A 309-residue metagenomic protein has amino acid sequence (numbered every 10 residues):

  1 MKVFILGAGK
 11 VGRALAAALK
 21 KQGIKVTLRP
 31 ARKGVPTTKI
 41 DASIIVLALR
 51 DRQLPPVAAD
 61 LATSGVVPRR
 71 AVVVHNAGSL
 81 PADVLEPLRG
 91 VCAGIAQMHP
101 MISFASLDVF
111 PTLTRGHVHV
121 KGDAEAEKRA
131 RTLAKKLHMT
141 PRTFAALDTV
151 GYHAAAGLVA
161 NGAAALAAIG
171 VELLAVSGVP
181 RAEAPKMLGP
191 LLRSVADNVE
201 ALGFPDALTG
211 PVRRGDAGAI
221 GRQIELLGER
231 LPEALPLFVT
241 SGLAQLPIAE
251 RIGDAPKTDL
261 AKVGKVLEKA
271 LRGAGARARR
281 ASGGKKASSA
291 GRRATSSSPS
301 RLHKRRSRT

Functional and structural regions predicted by a protein language model:
M1-I40: NAD(P)+-binding Rossmann beta1-loop-alpha1 motif at the extreme N-terminus of oxidoreductases
R13, P55-P56, D83, K128 (+1 more regions): Alpha-helical elements of the RecA-like P-loop NTPase motor core of helicases
L15, L88, G94, V109-A201: Internal alpha-helical scaffold of NAD(P)-dependent oxidoreductase catalytic cores
K25-T27, V72, G94, T140: Conserved beta-strand segments of alpha/beta enzyme cores
K33-V109: Rossmann-like NAD(P)(H) cofactor-binding subdomain of soluble oxidoreductases
K186-T309: NAD(P)-dependent Rossmann-like dehydrogenase/reductase catalytic/cofactor-binding core
